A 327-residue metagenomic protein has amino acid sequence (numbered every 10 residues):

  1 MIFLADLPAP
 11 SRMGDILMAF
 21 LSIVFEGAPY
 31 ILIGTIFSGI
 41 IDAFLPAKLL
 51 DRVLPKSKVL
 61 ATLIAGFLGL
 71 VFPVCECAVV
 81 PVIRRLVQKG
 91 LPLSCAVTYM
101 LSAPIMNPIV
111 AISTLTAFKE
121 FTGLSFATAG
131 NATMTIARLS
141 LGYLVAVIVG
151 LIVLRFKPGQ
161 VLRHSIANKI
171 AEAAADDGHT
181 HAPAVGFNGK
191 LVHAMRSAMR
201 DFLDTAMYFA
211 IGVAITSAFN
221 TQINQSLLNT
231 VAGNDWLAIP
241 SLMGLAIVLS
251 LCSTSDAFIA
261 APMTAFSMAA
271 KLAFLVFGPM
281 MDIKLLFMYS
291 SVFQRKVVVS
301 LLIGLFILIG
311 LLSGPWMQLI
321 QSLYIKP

Functional and structural regions predicted by a protein language model:
I2-I36, K48, R52, I136-M243 (+1 more regions): Selected transmembrane alpha-helices and immediately adjacent juxtamembrane segments of polytopic inner-membrane
E26-A28, A65-L70, G244, V248: Interfacial helix-start motif at the membrane-water boundary
I33-I41, M280-M281: N-terminal signal-anchor/start-transfer transmembrane helix
F37-L68, L227-W236, I259-A260: Membrane-embedded helical hairpins/re-entrant loop segments and their flanking transmembrane helices within multi-pass
S38, S102-A103, L115-F118, L141-V145 (+2 more regions): Transmembrane alpha-helical core residues of multi-pass small-molecule transporters, especially secondary transporters
I40-L45, F156, I283-K284: Structural signal for the C-terminal ends of transmembrane alpha-helices and the immediately following loop
T62, G66, C95-A96, V145: Membrane-interface motifs of alpha-helical transmembrane segments
F72-I136, N220-V297: Membrane-interfacial helix-loop connectors
